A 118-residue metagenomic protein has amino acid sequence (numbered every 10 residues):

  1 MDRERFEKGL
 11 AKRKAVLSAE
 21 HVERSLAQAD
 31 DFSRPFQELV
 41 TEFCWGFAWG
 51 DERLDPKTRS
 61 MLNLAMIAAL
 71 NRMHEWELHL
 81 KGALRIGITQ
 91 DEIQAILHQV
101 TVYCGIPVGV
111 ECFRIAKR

Functional and structural regions predicted by a protein language model:
M1-K57, R85, V110-R118: Acidic, glycine/proline-rich low-complexity segments that act as flexible tails and inter-domain linkers
V16-A19, M73, G87, Y103: Residues at alpha-helix boundaries and the short loops/turns that link adjacent helices
F32, G46, A68, I86 (+1 more regions): A short structural micro-motif
V40-C44, M61-A68, I96-T101, C112: Short alpha-helical scaffolding segments that buttress acidic/His motifs in well-ordered protein cores
M61-Q94: Mid-chain, well-packed structural core segment of small domains
I88-E92, I96-R118: C-terminal binding/interaction regions
